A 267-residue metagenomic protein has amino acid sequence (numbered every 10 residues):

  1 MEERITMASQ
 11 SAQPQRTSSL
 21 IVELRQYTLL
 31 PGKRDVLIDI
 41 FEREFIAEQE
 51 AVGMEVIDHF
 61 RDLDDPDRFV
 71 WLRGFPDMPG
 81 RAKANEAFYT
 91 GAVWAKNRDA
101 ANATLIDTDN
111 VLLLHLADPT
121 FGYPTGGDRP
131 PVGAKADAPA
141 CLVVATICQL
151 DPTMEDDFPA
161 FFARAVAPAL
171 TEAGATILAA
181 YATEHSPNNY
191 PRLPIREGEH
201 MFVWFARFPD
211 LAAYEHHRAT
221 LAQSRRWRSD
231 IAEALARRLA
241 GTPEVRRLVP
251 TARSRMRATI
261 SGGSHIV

Functional and structural regions predicted by a protein language model:
M1-T6: Short, Lys/Arg-enriched N-terminal segments with co-localized hydrophobic residues within the first ~10-30 amino acids
M7-R16, P131-P139: Short boundary motifs at domain starts and secondary-structure transition points
A8-T17, V36-D58, D64-D65, G74-A117 (+5 more regions): An amphipathic, aromatic/His-enriched active-site/gating alpha helix that lines ligand/cofactor pockets
L20-V22, D64, C141: Short, surface-exposed loop/turn motifs at beta-strand boundaries within globular domains
L24-P31, V36, D118-R192, R196-L211 (+1 more regions): Surface-exposed interaction/gating patches
F60-R61, T183: Short, solvent-exposed loop/turn elements at beta->coil junctions and helix N-caps that rim active or binding pockets
D64-D67, P187: Short acidic/glycine-enriched loop/turn segments that link adjacent beta-strands
